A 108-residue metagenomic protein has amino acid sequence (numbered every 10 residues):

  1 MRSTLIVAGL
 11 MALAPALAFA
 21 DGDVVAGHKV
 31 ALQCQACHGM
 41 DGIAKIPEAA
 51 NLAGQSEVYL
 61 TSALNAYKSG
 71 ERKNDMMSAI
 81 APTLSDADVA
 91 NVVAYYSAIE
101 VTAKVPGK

Functional and structural regions predicted by a protein language model:
M1-T4: Positively charged n-region of N-terminal signal peptides that target proteins for export
V7-A8, A18: Cleavable N-terminal signal peptides
L13-P15: N-terminal signal peptide c-region/cleavage motif recognized by signal peptidases
F19-I43, A53-Q55, K108: Sequence/structural segment immediately N-terminal to covalent heme-attachment motifs in c-type and related
K29-M40, A50-N51, S62-N65, D88-A94: C-type cytochrome heme c attachment motif
I46-E48: A short gly/proline-enriched turn/hairpin at secondary-structure junctions
V58, P82-G107: C-terminal capping alpha-helices of c-type cytochrome domains
N65-T83: Short Fe-S-cluster ligation motifs
